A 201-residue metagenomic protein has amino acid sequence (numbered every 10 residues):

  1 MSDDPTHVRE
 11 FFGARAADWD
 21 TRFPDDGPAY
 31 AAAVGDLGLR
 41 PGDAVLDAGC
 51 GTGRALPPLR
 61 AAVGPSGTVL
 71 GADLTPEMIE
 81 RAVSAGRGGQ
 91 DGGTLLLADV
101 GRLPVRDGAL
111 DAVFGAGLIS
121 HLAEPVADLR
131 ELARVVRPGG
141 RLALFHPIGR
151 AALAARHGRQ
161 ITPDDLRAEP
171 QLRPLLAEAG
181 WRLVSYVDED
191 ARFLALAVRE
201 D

Functional and structural regions predicted by a protein language model:
M1-P41, R54-P58, M78-R81, R150-R159 (+1 more regions): Conserved class I S-adenosyl-L-methionine
L46-A48, T52-R102: Class I SAM-dependent methyltransferase SAM/SAH-binding core
G64, L122-A123, V136-R137: Helix-to-beta-strand junctions that scaffold the AdoMet/dcAdoMet cofactor pocket in Class I SAM-dependent enzymes
G101-A112: A short acidic, Gly/Pro-enriched loop at the edge of an enzyme's catalytic core that lines a small-molecule cofactor
A112-E124: A short SAM/SAH-binding and catalytic strip from SAM-dependent methyltransferases
V126-P138: A short glycine-rich, Lys/Arg-flanked "PGG" loop and its adjoining helix->strand segment in the class I
G140-H146: Conserved beta-strand signature within the Rossmann-like core of class I S-adenosyl-L-methionine
D188-D201: Core SAM-dependent methyltransferase catalytic element
